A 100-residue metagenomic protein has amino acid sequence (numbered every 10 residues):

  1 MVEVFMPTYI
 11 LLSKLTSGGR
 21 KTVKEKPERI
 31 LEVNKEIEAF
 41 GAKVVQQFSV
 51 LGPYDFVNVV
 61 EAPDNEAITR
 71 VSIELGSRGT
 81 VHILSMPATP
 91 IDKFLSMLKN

Functional and structural regions predicted by a protein language model:
V2-N100: A compositional/biophysical signature of low hydrophobicity enriched in polar/charged and small residues
